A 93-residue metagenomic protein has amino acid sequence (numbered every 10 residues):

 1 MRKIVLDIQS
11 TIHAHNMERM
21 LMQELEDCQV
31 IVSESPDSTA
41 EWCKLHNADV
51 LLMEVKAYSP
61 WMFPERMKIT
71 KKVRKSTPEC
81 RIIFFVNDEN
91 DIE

Functional and structural regions predicted by a protein language model:
M1, Q9-E18, K44-K56, D91-E93: Conserved N-terminal glycine/acidic-rich loop preference
L6-Q9, F85: Short hydrophobic segments within beta-strands
Q9-S33: Two-component/phosphorelay signaling modules centered on CheY-like receiver
D27-N47: A short, well-structured beta->alpha microelement
P36-T39, D49-V73, V86-E89: Conserved phosphotransfer microenvironments
K44-H46, K72-E79: Conserved phosphotransfer cores of two-component systems
C80-E93: CheY-like receiver
